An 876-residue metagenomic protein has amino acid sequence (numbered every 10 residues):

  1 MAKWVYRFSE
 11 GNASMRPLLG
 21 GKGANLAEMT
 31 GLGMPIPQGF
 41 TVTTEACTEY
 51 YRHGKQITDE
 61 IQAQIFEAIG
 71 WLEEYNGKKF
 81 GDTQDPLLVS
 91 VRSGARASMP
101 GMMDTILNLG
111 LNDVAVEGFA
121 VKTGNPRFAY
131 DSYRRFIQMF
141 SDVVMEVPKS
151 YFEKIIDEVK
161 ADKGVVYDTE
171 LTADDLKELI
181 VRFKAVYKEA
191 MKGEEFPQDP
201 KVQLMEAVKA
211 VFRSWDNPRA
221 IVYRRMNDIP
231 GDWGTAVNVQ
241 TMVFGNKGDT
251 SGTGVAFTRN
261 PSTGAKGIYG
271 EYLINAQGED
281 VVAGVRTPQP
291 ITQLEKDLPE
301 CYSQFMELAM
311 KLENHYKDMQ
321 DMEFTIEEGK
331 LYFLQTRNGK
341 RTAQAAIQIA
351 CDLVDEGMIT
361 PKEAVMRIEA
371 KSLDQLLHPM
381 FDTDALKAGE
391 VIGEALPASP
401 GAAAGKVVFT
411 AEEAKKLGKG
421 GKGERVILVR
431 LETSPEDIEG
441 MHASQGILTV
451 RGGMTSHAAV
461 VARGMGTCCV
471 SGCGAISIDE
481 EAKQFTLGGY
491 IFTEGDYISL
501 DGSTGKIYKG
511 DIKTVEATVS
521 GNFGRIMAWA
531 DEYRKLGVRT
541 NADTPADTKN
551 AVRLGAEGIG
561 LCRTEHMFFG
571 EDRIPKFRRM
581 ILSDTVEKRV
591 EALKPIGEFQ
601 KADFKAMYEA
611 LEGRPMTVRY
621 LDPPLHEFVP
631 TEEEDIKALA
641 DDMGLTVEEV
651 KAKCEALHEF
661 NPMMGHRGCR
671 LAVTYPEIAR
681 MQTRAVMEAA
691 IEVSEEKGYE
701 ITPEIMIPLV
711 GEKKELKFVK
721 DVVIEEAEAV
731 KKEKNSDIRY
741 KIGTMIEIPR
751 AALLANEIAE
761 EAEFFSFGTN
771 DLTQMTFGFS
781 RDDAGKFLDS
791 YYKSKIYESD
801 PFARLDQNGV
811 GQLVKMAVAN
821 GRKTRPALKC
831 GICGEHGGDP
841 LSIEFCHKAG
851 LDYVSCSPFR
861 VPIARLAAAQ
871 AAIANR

Functional and structural regions predicted by a protein language model:
M1-G389, K415, E424-I427, S434-E439 (+11 more regions): Nucleotide/phosphate-binding sheet-loop regions of phosphoryl- and nucleotidyl-transfer enzymes
N12-M15, S399-A443, V810-A827: C-terminal accessory/binding modules appended to enzymatic or scaffolding proteins
F40, V450-G452, S471-G474, C562 (+2 more regions): Short beta->alpha connector loops at strand-helix junctions that form conserved, small/polar/Pro-enriched
F66, R224-I229, V365-G420, E424-V426 (+6 more regions): Long, charged amphipathic helices and adjacent flexible linkers at domain junctions
R92, V519, W529-R876: Conserved alpha/beta-domain cores
K330-Y332, S434-H442, G446-L448, M454-V461 (+8 more regions): Glycine-rich phosphate/ribose-binding loops and adjacent secondary-structure elements that form binding surfaces
A475-I476, G524-M527, D543-P545: Intrinsically disordered, low-complexity regulatory segments
